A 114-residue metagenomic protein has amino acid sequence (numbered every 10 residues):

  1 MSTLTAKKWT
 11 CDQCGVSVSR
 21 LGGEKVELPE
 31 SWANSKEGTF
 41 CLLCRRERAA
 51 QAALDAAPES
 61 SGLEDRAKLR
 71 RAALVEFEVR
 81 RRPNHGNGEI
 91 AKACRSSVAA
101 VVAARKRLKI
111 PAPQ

Functional and structural regions predicted by a protein language model:
L4-T10, E37: Short metal-coordination and nucleic-acid-contact micro-motifs, chiefly zinc-binding Cys/His arrays
C11-C14, C41-C44: Short cysteine-rich clusters marking metal-coordination/redox-active sites
G15-S19, R48: Cys/His-rich microdomains that often coordinate metals
L21-V26, Q51-D55: Short Cys/His-rich "knuckle" micro-motifs
E24-T39: Short linker/helix segments within small regulatory modules
A49-F77: Short, Lys/Arg-enriched anionic-surface-contact patches
E64, K106-Q114: Short Lys/Arg-enriched helix C-cap and helix-to-coil transition segments that create basic nucleic-acid-contact patches
H85-K106: Short, basic interhelical loop/turn and adjoining N-cap of the next helix at nucleic-acid- or acidic-partner-contacting
